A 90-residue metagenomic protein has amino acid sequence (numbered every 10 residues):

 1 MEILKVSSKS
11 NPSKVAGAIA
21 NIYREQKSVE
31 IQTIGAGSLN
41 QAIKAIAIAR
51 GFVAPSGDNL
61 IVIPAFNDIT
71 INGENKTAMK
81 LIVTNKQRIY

Functional and structural regions predicted by a protein language model:
E2-S28, A42, I46, R50 (+2 more regions): Conserved mixed alpha/beta catalytic, RNA-binding, or beta-rich assembly cores of soluble enzyme, regulatory
S10, I34-G37: Short beta->alpha linker loops
A36-V62: Short, hydrophobic/π-rich interface segment
A54-Y90: C-terminal edge-of-domain segments
